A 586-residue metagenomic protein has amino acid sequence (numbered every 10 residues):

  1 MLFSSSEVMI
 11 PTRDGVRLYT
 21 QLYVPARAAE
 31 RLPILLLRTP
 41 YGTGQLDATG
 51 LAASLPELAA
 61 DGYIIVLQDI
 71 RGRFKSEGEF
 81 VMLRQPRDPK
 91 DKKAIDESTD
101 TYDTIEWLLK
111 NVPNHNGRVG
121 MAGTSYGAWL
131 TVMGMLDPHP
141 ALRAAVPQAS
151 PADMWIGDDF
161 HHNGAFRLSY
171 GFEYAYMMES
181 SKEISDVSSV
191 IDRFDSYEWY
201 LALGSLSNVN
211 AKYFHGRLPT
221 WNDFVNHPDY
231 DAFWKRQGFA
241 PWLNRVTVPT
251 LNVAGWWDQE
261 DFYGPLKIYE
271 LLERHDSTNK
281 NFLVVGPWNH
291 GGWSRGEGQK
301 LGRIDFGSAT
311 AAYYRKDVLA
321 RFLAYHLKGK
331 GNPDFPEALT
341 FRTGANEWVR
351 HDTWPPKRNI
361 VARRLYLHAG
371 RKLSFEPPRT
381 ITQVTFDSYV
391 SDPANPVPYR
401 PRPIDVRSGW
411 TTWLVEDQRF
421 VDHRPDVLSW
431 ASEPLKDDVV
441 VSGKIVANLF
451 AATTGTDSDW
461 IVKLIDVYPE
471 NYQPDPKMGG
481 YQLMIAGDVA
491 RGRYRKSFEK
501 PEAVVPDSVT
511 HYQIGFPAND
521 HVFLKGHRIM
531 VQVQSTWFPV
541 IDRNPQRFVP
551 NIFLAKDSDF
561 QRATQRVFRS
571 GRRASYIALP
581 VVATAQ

Functional and structural regions predicted by a protein language model:
M1-A28, A431-D437, V504: N-terminal cap/lid segment of alpha/beta-hydrolase-fold proteins
R27-N111, D159-F160, F166, R295-F306 (+6 more regions): Cap/lid segment of the alpha/beta-hydrolase catalytic domain
A52, A60, M82-A94, S98 (+1 more regions): Accessory cap/linker subdomain of secreted extracellular hydrolases
P113-S125: Alpha/beta-hydrolase fold nucleophile elbow
G123-M133: Glycine-rich nucleophile elbow surrounding the catalytic serine of serine-hydrolase chemistry
I191-Y197, L201-S207, W293, G298-Q586: C-terminal, loop-rich substrate-recognition/catalytic regions characterized by aromatic stacking residues
V246, N252-A254: Short beta-strand/loop motif that positions the catalytic acidic residue of the alpha/beta-hydrolase fold
Y263-N281: Active-site-adjacent alpha-helix of alpha/beta-hydrolase-fold enzymes
